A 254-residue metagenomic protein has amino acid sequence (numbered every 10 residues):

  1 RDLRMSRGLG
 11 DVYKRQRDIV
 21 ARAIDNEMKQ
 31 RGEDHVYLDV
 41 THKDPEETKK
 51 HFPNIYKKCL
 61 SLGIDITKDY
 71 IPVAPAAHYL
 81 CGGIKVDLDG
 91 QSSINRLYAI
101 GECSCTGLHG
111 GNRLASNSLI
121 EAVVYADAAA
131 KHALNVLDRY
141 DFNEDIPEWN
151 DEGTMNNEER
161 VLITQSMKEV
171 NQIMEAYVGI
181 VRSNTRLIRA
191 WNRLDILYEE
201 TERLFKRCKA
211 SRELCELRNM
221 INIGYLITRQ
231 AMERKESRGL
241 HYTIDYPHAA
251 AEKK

Functional and structural regions predicted by a protein language model:
R1-S6, G10-I71, V123, H132-D138: An anion/pyrophosphate-binding glycine-rich loop and adjacent beta-alpha core in soluble alpha-beta enzymes
I19, I24-E27, Y79, K85-A99 (+1 more regions): Glycine- and aromatic-enriched mobile tails/lids
P53-Y98: FAD/FMN-dependent oxidoreductases across multiple families
